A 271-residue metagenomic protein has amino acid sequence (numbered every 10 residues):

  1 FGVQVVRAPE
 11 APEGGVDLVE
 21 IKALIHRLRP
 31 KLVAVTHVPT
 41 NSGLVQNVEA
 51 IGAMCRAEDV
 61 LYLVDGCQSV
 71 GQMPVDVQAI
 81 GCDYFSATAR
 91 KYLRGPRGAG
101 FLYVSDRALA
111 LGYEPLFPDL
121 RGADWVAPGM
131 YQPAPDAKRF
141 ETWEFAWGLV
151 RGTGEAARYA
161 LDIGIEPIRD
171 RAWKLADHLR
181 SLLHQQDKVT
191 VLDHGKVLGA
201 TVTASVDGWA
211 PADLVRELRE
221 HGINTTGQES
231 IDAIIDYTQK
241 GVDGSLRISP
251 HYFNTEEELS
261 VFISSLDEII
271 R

Functional and structural regions predicted by a protein language model:
F1-R271: Pyridoxal 5′-phosphate
